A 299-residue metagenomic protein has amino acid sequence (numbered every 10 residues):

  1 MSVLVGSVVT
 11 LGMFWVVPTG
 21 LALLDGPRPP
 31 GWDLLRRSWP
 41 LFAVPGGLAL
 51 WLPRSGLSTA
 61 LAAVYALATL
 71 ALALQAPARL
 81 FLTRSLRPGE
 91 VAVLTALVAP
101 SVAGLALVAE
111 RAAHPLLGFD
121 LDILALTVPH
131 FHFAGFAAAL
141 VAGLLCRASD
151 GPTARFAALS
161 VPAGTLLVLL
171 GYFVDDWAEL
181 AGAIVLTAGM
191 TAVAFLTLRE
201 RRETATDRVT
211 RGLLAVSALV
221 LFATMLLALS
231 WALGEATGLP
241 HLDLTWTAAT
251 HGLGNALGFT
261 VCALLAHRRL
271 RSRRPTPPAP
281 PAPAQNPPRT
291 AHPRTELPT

Functional and structural regions predicted by a protein language model:
M1-P281, R289, R294-T299: Hydrophobic alpha-helical transmembrane segments of multi-pass integral membrane proteins
